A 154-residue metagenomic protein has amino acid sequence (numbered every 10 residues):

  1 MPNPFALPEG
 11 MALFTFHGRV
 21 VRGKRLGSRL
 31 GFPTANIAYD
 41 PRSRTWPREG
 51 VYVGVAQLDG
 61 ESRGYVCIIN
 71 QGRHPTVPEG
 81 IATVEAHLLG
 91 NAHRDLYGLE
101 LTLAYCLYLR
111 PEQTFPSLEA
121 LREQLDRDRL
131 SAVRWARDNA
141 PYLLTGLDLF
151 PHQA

Functional and structural regions predicted by a protein language model:
P2-A154: Phosphate/ribose-recognition catalytic cores of enzymes acting on nucleotide-derived substrates
